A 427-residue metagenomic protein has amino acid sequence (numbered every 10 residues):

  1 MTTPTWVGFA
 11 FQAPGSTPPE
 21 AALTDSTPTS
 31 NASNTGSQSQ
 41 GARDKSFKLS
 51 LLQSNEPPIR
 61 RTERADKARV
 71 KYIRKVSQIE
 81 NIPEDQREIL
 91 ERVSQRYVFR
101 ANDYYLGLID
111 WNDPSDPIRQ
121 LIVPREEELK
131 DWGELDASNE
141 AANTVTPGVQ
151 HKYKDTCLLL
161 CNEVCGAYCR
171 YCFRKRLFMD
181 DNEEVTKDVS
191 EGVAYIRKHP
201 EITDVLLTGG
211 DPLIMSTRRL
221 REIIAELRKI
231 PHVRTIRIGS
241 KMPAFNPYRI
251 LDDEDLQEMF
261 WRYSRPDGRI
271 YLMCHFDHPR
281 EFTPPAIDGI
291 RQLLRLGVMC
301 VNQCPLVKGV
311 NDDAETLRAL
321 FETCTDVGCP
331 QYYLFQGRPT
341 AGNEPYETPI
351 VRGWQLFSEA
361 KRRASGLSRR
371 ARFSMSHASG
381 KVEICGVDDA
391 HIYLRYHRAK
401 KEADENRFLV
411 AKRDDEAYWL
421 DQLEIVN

Functional and structural regions predicted by a protein language model:
T2-K152: Flexible, acidic/Gly-rich N-terminal and inter-domain linker regions that tether and position cofactor-handling modules
Y105, C169, Y332: Conserved, mostly hydrophobic/aromatic
G148, E163-Y171, S190, Y195-P200: A short mid-domain helix/strand-loop element embedded in enzyme catalytic domains that forms or borders the active-site
H151-T186, I238: Canonical Radical SAM [4Fe-4S] cluster-binding loop centered on the CxxxCxxC motif and its immediate flanking residues
L159-L160, Y171-C172, D204-L213, L227: Conserved catalytic-core segments centered on acid/base and nucleophilic motifs
Y171, P200, A286-D312, A403-N427: Mobile, glycine- and charge-enriched loop segments and immediately flanking short secondary-structure elements within
S190-R197, D204, L213-A364: Conserved AdoMet/S-adenosylmethionine-binding subsite of the radical SAM
F357-N427: C-terminal accessory regions of radical SAM enzymes
